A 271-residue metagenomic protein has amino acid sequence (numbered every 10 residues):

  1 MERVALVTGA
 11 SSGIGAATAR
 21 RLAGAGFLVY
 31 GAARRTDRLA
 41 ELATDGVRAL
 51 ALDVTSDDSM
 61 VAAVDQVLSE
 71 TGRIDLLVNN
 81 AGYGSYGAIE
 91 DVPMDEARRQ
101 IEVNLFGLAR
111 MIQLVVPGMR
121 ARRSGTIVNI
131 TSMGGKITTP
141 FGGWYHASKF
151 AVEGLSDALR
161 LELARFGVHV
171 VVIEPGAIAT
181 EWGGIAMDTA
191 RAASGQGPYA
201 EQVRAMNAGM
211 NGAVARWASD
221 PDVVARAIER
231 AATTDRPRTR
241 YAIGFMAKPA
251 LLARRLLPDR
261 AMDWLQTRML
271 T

Functional and structural regions predicted by a protein language model:
S11-S12: Conserved glycine-rich cofactor-binding loop
L52-A62, M94: The beta1-alpha1 cofactor-binding region of Rossmann-like NAD(H)/NADP(H)-dependent oxidoreductases
Q66-N79, S85: A glycine-rich helix->loop->beta "capping" turn within Rossmann-like NAD(P)(H)-dependent oxidoreductase domains
A88-I89, E96-R98: Substrate-binding pocket helix/loop in short-chain dehydrogenase/reductase
I112, S148: Active-site helix of classical SDR
S132: Residue(s) in the substrate-gating loop at a strand-loop-helix junction that position the organic substrate next
R165-V214: C-terminal beta-strand-loop-alpha-helix "lid" module of Rossmann-like NAD(P)-dependent dehydrogenases
